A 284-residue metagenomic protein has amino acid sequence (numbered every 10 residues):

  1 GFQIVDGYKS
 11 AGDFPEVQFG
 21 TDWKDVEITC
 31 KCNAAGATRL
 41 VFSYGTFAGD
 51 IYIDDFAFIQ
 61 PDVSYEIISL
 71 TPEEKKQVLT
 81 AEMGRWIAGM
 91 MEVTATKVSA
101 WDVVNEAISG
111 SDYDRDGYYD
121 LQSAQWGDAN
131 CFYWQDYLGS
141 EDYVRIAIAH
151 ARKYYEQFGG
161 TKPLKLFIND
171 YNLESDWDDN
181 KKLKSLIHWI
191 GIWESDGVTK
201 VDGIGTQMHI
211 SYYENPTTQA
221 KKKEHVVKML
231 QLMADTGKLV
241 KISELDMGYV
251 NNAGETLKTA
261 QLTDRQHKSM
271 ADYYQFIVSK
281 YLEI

Functional and structural regions predicted by a protein language model:
V5-A37, A48-Y52, I59-Y65: Extracellular carbohydrate recognition and processing domains and analogous Trp-centered ligand-binding platforms
Q60-G89, T256, A260, D264: Active-site-adjacent "subsite" loops/lids of carbohydrate-active enzymes
V63-E73, D114-Q135: Aromatic- and acidic-residue-enriched carbohydrate-binding clefts of CAZyme catalytic domains
T71-V104, G139-Y154, S185-G197, S269-E283: An active-site-proximal structural segment forming one wall of the substrate-binding cleft that immediately precedes
I87-A124, F167-N172, D202-G205: Active-site groove signature of glycoside hydrolases
V98-N105, D136-L183, K241-M247: Aromatic-lined carbohydrate-recognition surfaces of secreted/lumenal glycan-active proteins
D112-D116, D176-S195, Q219: Distinct, well-ordered alpha-helical segments
E156-T161, K165-I168, L183, S195-I284: Substrate-binding and catalytic surfaces of secreted/luminal carbohydrate-active proteins
